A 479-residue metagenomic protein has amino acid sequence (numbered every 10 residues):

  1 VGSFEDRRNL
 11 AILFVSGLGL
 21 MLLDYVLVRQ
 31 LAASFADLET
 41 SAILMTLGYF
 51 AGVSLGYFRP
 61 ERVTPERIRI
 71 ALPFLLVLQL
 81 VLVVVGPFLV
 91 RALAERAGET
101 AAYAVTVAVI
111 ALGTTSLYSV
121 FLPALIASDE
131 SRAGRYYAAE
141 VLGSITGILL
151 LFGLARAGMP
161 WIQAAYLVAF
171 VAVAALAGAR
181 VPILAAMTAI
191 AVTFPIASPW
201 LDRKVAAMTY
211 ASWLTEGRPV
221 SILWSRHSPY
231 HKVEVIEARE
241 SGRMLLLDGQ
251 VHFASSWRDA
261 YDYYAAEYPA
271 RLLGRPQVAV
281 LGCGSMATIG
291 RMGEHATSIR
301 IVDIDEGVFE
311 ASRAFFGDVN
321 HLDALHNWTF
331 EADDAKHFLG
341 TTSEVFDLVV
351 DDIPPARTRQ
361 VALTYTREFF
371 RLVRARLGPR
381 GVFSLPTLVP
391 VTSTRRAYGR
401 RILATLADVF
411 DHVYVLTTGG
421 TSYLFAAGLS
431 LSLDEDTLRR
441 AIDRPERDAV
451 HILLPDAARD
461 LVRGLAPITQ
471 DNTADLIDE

Functional and structural regions predicted by a protein language model:
V1-E435, R440, R447: Alpha-helical transmembrane segments of multi-pass membrane proteins
S432-E479: SAM/dcSAM-binding transferase cores
